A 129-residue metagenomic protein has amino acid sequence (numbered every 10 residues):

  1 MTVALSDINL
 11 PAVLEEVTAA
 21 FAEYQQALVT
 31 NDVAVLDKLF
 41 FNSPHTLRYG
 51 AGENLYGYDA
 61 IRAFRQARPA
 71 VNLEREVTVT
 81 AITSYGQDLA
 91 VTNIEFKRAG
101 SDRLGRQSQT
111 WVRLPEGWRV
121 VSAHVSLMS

Functional and structural regions predicted by a protein language model:
M1, L104-S129: Short beta-strand edge/turn micro-motifs at domain boundaries
M1-N42: Short, low-complexity N-terminal intrinsically disordered segments enriched in polar/charged residues
T2-A12, N93, R119-V120, M128: C-terminal-biased regions
V13-E16, A51, D59-L104: Surface-exposed, charged secondary-structure patches
Y24, L36-D37, H45-T46, G57 (+3 more regions): Hydrophobic pocket/interface hotspot
D37-K38, R48-Y49, E76-V77, V121-S122: Short, hydrophobic secondary-structure boundary micro-motifs
F40, F96-R98, H124-L127: Short beta-strand segments enriched in hydrophobic/aromatic residues within well-folded beta-rich domains
N42, Y85-G86, L114: Structural motif
